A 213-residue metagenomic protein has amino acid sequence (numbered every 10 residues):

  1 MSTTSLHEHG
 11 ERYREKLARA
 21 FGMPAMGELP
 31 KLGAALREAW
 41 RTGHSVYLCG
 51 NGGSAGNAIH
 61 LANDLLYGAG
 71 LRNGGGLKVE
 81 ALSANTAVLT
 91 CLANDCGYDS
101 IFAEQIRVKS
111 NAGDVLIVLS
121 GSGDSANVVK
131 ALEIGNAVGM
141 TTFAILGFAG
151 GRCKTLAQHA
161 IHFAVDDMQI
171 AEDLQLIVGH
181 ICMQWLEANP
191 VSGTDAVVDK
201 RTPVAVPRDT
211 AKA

Functional and structural regions predicted by a protein language model:
M1-P24: Generic N-terminal amphipathic, Lys/Arg-enriched alpha-helix
P24-T42: A short, well-structured juxtamembrane/interface segment
R37-S110: Glycine-rich, small/polar surface segments that engage phosphate groups of diverse ligands
S54-I59, D124-A131: Short glycine/serine/threonine-rich phosphate/pyrophosphate-binding segments that cradle anionic phosphate groups
V108, I170-V206: A charged, well-structured terminal subsegment
I145-A157: Short, glycine/polar-rich helix-capping loops at beta-to-alpha or helix-loop-helix junctions that flank or form
